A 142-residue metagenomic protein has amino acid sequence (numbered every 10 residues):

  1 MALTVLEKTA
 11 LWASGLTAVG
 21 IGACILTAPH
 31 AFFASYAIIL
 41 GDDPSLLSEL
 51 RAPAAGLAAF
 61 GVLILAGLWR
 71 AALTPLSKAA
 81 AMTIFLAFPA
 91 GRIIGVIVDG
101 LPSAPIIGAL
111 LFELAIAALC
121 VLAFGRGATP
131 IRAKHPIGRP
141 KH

Functional and structural regions predicted by a protein language model:
M1-A18: Cytosolic juxtamembrane helix and N-cap/initiation of the first transmembrane helix
T17-P44: Hydrophobic transmembrane helix segments
G20, I84-I94: Aromatic-anchored segments of alpha-helical transmembrane domains
L46-A66, T83-I84: Core segments of alpha-helical transmembrane spans in multipass integral membrane proteins
G56-I64, E113-F124: Hydrophobic cores of alpha-helical transmembrane segments in multi-pass inner/ER membrane proteins, independent
V62-S77: Juxtamembrane helix-break-helix junctions at the cytosolic face of small multi-pass alpha-helical membrane proteins
A90-I107: Membrane-helix boundary connector in multi-pass membrane proteins
A115-H135, H142: Membrane-water interface at the C-terminal end of transmembrane alpha helices
